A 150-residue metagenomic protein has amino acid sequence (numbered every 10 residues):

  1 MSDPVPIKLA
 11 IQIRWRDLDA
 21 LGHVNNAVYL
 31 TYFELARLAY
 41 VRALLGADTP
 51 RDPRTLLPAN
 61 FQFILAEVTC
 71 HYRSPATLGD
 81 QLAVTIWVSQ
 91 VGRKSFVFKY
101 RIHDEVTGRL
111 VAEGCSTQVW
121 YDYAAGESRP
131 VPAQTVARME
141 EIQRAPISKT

Functional and structural regions predicted by a protein language model:
M1-A83, V91-T150: Terminal targeting signals and extreme-terminal segments of soluble enzymes
